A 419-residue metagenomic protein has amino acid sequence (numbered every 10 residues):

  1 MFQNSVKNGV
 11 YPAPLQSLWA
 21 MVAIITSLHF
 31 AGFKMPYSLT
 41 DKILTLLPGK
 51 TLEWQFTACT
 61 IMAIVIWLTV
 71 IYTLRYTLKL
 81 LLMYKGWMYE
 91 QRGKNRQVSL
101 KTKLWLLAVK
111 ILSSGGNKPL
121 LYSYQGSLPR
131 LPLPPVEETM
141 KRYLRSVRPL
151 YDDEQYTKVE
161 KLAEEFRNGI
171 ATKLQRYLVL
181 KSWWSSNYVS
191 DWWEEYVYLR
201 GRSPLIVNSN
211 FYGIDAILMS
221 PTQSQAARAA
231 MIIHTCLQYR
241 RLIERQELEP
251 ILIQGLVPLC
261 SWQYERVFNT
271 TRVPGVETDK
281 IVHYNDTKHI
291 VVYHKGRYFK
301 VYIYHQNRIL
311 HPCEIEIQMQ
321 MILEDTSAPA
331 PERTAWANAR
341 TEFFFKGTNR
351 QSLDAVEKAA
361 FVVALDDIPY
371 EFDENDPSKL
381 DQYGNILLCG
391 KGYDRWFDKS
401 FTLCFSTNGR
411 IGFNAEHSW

Functional and structural regions predicted by a protein language model:
M1-K399, T407-G409, E416-S418: Long, Pro/Ser/Thr-rich low-complexity/intrinsically disordered regulatory tracts in eukaryotic proteins
